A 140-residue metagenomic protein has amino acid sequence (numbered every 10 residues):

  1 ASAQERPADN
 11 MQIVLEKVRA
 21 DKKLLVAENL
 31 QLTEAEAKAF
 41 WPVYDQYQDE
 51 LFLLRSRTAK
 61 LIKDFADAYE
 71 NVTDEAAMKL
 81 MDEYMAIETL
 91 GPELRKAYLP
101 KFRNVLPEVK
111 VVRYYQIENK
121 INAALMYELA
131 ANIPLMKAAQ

Functional and structural regions predicted by a protein language model:
A3-Q4: Boundary of Sec targeting at the N-terminus
P7-A8: Short alpha-helical transmembrane interface motifs in multi-pass membrane proteins
M11-Q12, K22-V105: Amphipathic alpha-helical segments
Q12-I13, K17, P92-Q140: Amphipathic, charged alpha-helical segments and their helix-to-coil junctions in extracytoplasmic/peripheral assemblies
